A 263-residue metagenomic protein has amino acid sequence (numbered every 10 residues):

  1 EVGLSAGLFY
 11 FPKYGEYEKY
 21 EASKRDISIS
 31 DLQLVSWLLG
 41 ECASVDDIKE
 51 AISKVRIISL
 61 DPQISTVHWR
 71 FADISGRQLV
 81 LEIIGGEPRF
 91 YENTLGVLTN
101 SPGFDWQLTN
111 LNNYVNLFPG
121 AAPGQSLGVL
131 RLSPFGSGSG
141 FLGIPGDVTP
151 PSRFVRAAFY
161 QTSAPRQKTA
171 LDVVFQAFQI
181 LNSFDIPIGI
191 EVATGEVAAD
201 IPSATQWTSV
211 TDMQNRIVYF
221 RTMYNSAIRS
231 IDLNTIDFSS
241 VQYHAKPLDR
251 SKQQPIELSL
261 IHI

Functional and structural regions predicted by a protein language model:
E1-S23, Q63: A contiguous strand-loop segment
K13-V55, H244-P247: Compact, glycine/acidic-enriched structural inserts
E41-L79: Secretory/export targeting leaders with adjacent low-complexity proregions
Q63-P119: Extended amphipathic alpha-helical segments with heptad-repeat/coiled-coil character used for oligomerization, fusion
Q107-L171: Long, charge-rich alpha-helical interaction segments
G143-R221: Extended, compositionally biased non-globular segments
E191, A198-S203, V210, I217-K252: C-terminal soluble interaction/assembly domains
I261-I263: Conserved small/polar residues in nucleotide/adenosyl-binding loops
